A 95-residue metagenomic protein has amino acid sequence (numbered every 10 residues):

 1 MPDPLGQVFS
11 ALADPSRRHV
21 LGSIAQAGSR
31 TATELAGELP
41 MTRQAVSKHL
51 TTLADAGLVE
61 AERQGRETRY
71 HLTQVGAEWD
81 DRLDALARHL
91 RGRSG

Functional and structural regions predicted by a protein language model:
M1-Q7, L90-G95: Actinobacteria-biased recognition of intrinsically disordered, low-complexity terminal regions
D3-T42, Q64-A77: N-terminal helix-turn-helix DNA-binding core of bacterial DNA-binding proteins
G22, S47-T51: Base-recognition residues in the alpha-helical recognition helix of bacterial helix-turn-helix
G37, A54-D55: Alpha-helical residues within the helix-turn-helix
A45-S47, D81: Generic cytosolic/nucleocytoplasmic N-terminal low-complexity/intrinsically disordered segments
W79-G95: A conserved amphipathic terminal alpha-helix motif
